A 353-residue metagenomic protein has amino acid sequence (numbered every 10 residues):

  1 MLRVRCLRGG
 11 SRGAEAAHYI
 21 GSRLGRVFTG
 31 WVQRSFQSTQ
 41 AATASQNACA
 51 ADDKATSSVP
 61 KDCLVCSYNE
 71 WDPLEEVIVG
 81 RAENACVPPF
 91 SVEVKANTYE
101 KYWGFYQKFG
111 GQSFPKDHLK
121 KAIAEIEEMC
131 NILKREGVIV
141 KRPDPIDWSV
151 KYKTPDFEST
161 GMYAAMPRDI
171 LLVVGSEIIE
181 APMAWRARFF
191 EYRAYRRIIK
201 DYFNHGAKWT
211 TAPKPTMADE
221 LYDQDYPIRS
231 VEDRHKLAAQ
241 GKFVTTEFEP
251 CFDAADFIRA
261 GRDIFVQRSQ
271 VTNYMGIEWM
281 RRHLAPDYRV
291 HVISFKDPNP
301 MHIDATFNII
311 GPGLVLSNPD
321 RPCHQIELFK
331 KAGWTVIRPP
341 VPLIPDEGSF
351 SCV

Functional and structural regions predicted by a protein language model:
M1-A48: N-terminal mitochondrial targeting presequence
W31, S38-V353: The feature marks the mature, well-folded catalytic cores of soluble enzymes
